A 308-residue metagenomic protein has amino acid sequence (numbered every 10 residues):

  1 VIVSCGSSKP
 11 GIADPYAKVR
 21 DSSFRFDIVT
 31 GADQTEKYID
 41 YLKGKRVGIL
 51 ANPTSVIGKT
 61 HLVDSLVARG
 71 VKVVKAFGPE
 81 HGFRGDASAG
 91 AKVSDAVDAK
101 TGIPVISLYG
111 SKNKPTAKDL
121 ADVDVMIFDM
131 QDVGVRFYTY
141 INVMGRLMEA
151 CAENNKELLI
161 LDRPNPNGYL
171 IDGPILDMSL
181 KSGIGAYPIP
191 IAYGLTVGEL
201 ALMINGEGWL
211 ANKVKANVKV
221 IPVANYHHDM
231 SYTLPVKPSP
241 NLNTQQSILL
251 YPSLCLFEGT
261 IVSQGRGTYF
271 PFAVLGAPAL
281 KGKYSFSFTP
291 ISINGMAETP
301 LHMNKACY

Functional and structural regions predicted by a protein language model:
V3-S4: C-terminal motif of bacterial Sec signal peptides marking the signal peptidase cleavage site
S22, S65, M178-S179: Coil residues (strongly favoring Ser/Thr
V74-H81, L161: Short internal beta-strands
G85-G90, L159-K181: Glycine-rich, charge-decorated loop segments at or immediately adjacent to ligand/cofactor-binding or catalytic sites
V93-V123, V135: Glycine-rich oxoanion-binding loops at beta->alpha junctions
D132-M144: Glycine/threonine-rich flexible loop motifs
K181-L254: Conserved anion/nucleotide-ligand pocket segment
A224-Y308: Glycine-rich, aromatic-lined ligand/substrate-binding cores of catalytic and carbohydrate-binding domains
